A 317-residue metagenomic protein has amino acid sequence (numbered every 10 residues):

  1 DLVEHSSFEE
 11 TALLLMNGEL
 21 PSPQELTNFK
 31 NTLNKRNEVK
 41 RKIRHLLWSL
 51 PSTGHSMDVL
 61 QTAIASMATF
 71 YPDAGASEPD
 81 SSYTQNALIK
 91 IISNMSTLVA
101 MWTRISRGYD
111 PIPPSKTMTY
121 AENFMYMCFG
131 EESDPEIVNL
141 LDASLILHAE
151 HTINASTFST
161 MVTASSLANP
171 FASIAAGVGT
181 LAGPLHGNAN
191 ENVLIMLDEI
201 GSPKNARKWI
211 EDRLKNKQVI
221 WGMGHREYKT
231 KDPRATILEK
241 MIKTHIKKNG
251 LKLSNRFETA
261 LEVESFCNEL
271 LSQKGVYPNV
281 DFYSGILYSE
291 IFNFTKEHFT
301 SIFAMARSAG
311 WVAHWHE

Functional and structural regions predicted by a protein language model:
D1-E317: Hydrophobic alpha-helical bundle cores within soluble ligand-binding/oligomerization subdomains
